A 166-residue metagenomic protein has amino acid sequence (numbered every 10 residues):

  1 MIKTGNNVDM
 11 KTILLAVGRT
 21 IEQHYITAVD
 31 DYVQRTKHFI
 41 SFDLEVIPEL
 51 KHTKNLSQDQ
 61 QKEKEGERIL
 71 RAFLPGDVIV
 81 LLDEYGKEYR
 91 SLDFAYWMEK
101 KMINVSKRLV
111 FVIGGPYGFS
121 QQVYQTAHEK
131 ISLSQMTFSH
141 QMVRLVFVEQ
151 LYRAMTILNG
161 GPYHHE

Functional and structural regions predicted by a protein language model:
I2-T36: N-terminal beta1-alpha1 ligand-phosphate binding loop
K11-I13, D43-E45, V110: A structural signal for isolated positions on well-ordered beta-strands in alpha/beta enzyme cores
L15-A16, L81-D83, V112: Acidic beta-strand-to-loop metal/phosphate-binding motif
T20, E84-K87, G115-G118: Short glycine-rich anion-binding loops that position phosphate/pyrophosphate groups of nucleotides and phosphorylated
I26-V29, S91-A95, Y124, R144: Conserved strand-to-helix beginnings and helix N-cap segments that scaffold or border functional pockets
S41-F42, V46-K107: S-adenosyl-L-methionine/SAH cofactor-binding core of RNA-modifying enzymes
A95-S134: A mid-sequence interfacial segment
Q121-H165: Structured adenosyl-cofactor binding patch, chiefly the S-adenosyl-L-methionine
